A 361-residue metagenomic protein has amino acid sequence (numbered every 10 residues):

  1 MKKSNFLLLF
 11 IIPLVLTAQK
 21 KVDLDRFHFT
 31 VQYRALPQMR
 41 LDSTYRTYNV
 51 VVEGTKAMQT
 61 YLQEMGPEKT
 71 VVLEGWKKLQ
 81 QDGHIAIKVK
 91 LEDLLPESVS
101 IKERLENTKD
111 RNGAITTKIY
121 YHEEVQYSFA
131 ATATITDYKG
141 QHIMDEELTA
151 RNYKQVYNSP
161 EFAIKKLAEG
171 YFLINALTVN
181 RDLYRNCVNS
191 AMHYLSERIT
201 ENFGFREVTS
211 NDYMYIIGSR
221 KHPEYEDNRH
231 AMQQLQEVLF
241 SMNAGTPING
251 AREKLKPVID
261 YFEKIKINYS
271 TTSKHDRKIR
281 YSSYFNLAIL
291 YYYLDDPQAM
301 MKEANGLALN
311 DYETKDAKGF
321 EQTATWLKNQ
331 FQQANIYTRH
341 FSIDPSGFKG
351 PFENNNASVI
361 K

Functional and structural regions predicted by a protein language model:
M1-L24: Bacterial Sec-dependent N-terminal signal peptides
Q19-V99, D260: N-terminal segment of the mature soluble domain
K20-V22, R26, Y138-R277, A317-K361: C-terminal/domain-edge helix-coil "capping" segments
L73-E123, S128-A133: A short, hydrophobic beta-strand-centered structural micro-motif
